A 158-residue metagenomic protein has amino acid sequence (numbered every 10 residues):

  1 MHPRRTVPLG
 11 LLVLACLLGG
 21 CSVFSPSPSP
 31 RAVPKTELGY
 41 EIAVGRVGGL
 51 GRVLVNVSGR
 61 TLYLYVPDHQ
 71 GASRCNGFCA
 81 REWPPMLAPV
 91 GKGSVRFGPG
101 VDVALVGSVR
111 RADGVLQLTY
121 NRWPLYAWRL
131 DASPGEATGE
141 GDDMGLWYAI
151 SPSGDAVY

Functional and structural regions predicted by a protein language model:
M1-L11: Bacterial N-terminal signal peptides that target proteins for export
G10-G20: Bacterial N-terminal signal peptides
C21-Y158: Compact beta-sheet-dominated domain cores in extracellular/mature segments
